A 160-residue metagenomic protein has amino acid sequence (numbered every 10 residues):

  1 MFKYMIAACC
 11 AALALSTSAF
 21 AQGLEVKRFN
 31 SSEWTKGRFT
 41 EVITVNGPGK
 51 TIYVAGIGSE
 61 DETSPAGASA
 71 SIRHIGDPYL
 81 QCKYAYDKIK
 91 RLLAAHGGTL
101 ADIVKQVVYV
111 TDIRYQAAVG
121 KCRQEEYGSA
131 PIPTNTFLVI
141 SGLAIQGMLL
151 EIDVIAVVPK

Functional and structural regions predicted by a protein language model:
Y4-D87, R91-K105, T111-K160: N-terminal presequence-like segments and the immediate start of the first folded domain
